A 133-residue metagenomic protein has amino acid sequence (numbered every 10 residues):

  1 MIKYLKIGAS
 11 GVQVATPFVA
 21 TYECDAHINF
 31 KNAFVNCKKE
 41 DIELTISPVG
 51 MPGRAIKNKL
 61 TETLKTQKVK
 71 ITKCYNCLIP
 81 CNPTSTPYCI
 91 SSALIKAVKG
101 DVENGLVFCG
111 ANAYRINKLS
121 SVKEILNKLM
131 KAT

Functional and structural regions predicted by a protein language model:
I2-T133: Conserved active-site-proximal phosphate/metal-binding subdomains
